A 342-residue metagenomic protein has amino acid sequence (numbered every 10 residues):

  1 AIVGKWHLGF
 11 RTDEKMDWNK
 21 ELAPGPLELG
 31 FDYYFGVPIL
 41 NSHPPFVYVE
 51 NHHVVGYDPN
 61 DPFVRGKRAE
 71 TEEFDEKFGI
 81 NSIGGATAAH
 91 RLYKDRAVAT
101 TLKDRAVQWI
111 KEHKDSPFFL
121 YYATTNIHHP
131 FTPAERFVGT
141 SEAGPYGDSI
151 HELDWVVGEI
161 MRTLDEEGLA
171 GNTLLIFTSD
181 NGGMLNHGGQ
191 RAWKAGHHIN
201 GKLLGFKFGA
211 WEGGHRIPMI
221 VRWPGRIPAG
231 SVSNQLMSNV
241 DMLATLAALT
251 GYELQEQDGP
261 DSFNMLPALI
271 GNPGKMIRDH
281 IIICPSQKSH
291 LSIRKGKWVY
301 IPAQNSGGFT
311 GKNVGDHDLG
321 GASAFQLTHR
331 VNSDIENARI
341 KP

Functional and structural regions predicted by a protein language model:
A1, L29-D32, H113-L120, L169-L175 (+3 more regions): Loop/turn elements at helix/coil->beta-strand transitions in domains of secreted/extracellular proteins
A1, P117-A123, I150-L153, V157 (+4 more regions): Beta-strand elements within well-structured catalytic alpha/beta cores of enzymes that handle phosphate/sulfate esters
A1-A88, L185: Catalytic-site neighborhoods of secreted/periplasmic enzymes that process anionic sulfate/phosphate groups
E14-N41, G56, L185-G189, G196-A210 (+3 more regions): C-terminal cap/loop subdomain of S1 sulfatases and analogous C-terminal strand-loop tails that border
A23, A88-T100, G139-E152: The substrate-binding groove and active-site-proximal loops of carbohydrate-active enzymes, especially glycoside
P44-P45, E50-H53, A106-D148, M184-L185 (+1 more regions): Active-site His/acidic residue clusters
I80-R91, E135-T140, R222-R226: Short glycine/proline-rich turn/loop motifs
E152-R191: Metal-dependent active-site segment of extracytoplasmic phospho-/sulfohydrolases and closely related
